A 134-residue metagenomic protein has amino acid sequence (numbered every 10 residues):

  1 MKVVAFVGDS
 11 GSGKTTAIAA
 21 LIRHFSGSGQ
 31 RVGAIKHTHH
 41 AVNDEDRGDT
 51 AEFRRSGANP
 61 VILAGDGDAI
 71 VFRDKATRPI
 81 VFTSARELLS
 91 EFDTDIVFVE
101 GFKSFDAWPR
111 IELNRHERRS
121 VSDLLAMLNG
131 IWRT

Functional and structural regions predicted by a protein language model:
V3: Walker A (P-loop) ATP-phosphate-binding motif of ABC ATPase nucleotide-binding domains
F6: Hydrophobic anchor at the beta1->P-loop junction of P-loop NTPases
S10: The conserved Walker
G13: Conserved glycine(s) of the Walker
I22-T77: N-terminal phosphate/diphosphate-binding loop that engages ATP/GTP or pyrophosphate donors across diverse enzyme folds
K75-S104: Phosphate-binding/switch loop-helix module in NTP-utilizing enzymes
D95-T134: Phosphate/Mg2+-binding loops and adjacent switch elements in nucleotide/diphosphate-handling enzyme cores
